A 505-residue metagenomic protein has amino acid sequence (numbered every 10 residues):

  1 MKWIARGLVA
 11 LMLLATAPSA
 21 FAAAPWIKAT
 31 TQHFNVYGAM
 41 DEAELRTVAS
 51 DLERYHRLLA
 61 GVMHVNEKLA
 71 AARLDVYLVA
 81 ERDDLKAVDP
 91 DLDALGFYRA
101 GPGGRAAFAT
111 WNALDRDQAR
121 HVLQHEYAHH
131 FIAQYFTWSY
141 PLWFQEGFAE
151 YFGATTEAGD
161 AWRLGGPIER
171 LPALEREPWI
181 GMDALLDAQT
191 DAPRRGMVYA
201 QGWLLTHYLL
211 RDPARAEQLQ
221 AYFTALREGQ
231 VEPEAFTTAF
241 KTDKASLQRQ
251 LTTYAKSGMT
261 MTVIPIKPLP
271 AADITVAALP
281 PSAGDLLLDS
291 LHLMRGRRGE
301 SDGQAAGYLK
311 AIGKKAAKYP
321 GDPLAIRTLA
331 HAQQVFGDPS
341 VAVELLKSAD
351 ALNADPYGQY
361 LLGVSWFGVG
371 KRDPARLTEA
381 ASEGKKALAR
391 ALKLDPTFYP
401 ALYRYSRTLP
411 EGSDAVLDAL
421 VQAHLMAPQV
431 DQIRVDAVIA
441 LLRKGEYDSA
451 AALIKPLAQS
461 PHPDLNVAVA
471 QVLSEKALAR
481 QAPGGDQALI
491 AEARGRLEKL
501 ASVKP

Functional and structural regions predicted by a protein language model:
A22-P141, T156-G159, L186-A192, G196 (+1 more regions): Juxtacatalytic substrate-recognition/specificity segment
D83, Y135, S139-A184, Q248-L251: Post-HExxH zinc-binding segment in Zn-dependent metallohydrolases
H121, P323-L324, P356-G358, Y399-P400 (+2 more regions): Helix-start (N-cap) detector for alpha-helical repeat units in TPR-like alpha-solenoids, especially tetratricopeptide
W179-P233, R390: Active-site-proximal alpha-helical
E228-P374, R390, T397, S449 (+1 more regions): Beta/coil-rich, acidic/histidine-enriched accessory regions frequently appended to metallopeptidases
A380-K386, L442, Y447-D464, A493-G495: TPR/TPR-like (Sel1-like) alpha-helical repeat modules
